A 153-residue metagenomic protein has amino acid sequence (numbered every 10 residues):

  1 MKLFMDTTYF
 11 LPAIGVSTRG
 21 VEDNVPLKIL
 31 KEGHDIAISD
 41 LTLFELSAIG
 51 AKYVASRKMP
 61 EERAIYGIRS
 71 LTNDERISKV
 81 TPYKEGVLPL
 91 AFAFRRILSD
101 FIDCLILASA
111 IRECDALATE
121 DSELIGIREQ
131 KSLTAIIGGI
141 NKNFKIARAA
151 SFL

Functional and structural regions predicted by a protein language model:
M1-L41, Y53-Y66, K131, N143: Short, well-structured N-terminal submotif of metal-dependent ribonuclease cores
K2, V80, I111-R112, A116-L153: Acidic, PIN/NYN-like endoribonuclease modules and their adjacent C-terminal/linker elements
E32-G33, I49, Y53, D74-S78 (+1 more regions): Alpha-helix C-capping/helix-to-loop hinge sites
G33-D35, G67-R76, L133-I137: Short, mixed-charge aromatic SLiMs
F44-A48: Amphipathic alpha-helical repeat scaffolds of TPR domains
R57-P82: Helix-adjacent hinge/juxtasegments
R76-E123: Active-site neighborhoods of divalent-metal-dependent phosphate/nucleic-acid chemistry enzymes
